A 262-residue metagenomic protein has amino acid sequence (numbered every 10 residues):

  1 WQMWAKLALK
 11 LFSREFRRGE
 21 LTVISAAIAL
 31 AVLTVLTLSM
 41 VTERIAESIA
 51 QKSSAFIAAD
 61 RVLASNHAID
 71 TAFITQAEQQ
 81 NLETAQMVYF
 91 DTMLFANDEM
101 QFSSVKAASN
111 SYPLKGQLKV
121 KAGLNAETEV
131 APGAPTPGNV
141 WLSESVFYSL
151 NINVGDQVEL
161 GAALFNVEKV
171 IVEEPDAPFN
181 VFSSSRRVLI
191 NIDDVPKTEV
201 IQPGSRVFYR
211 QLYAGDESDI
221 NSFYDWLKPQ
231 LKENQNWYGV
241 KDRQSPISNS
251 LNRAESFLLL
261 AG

Functional and structural regions predicted by a protein language model:
Q2-G262: Membrane transport/envelope proteins' first extracytoplasmic loop
